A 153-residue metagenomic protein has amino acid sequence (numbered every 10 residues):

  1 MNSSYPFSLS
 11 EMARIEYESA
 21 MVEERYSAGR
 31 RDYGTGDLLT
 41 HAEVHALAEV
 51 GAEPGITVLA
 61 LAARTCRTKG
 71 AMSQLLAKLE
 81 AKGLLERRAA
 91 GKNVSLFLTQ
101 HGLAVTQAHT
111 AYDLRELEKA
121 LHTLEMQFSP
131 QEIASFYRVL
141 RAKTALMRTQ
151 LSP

Functional and structural regions predicted by a protein language model:
M1-H41, K82-L84, L98, A104 (+1 more regions): N-terminal leader segment of winged-helix/HTH proteins
M1-L9, R115, P130-P153: C-terminal regulatory/oligomerization modules of transcriptional regulators
S19-R30, T65, G102-L124, V139 (+1 more regions): Alpha-helical linker/hinge and terminal dimerization helices associated with HTH transcriptional regulators
Y26-T68: N-terminal helix-turn-helix DNA-binding core of bacterial DNA-binding proteins
V58, L76-A77: Short, hydrophobic-biased segments on the C-terminal half of alpha helices that form "recognition helices"
A77-A134: Charged, amphipathic alpha-helical coiled-coil/dimerization segments
